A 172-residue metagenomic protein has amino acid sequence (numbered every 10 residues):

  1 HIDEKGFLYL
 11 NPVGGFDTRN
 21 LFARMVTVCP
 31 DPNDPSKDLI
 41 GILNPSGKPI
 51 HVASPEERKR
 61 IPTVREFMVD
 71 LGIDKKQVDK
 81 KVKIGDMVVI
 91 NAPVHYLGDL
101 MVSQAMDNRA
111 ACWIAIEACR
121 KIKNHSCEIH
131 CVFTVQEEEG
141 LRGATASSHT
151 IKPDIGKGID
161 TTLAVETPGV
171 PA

Functional and structural regions predicted by a protein language model:
H1-A172: N-terminal hydrophobic/helix-forming segments and targeting peptides
